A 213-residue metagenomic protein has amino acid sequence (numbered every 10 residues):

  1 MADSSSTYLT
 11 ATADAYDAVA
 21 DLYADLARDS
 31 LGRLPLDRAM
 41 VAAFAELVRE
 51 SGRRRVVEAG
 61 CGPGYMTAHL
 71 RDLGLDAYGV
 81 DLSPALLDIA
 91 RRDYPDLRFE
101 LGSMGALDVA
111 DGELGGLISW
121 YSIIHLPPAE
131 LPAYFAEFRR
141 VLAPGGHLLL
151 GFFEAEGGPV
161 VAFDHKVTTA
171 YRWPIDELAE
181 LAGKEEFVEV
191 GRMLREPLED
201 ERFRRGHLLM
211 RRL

Functional and structural regions predicted by a protein language model:
M1-S51, E156: Conserved class I S-adenosyl-L-methionine
R55-A106: Class I SAM-dependent methyltransferase SAM/SAH-binding core
G105-L117: A short acidic, Gly/Pro-enriched loop at the edge of an enzyme's catalytic core that lines a small-molecule cofactor
P132-P144: A short glycine-rich, Lys/Arg-flanked "PGG" loop and its adjoining helix->strand segment in the class I
G146-F152: Conserved beta-strand signature within the Rossmann-like core of class I S-adenosyl-L-methionine
V160-E177: Acceptor-substrate binding/catalytic loop of class I
F187-L198: Conserved S-adenosyl-L-methionine
L198-L213: Core SAM-dependent methyltransferase catalytic element
